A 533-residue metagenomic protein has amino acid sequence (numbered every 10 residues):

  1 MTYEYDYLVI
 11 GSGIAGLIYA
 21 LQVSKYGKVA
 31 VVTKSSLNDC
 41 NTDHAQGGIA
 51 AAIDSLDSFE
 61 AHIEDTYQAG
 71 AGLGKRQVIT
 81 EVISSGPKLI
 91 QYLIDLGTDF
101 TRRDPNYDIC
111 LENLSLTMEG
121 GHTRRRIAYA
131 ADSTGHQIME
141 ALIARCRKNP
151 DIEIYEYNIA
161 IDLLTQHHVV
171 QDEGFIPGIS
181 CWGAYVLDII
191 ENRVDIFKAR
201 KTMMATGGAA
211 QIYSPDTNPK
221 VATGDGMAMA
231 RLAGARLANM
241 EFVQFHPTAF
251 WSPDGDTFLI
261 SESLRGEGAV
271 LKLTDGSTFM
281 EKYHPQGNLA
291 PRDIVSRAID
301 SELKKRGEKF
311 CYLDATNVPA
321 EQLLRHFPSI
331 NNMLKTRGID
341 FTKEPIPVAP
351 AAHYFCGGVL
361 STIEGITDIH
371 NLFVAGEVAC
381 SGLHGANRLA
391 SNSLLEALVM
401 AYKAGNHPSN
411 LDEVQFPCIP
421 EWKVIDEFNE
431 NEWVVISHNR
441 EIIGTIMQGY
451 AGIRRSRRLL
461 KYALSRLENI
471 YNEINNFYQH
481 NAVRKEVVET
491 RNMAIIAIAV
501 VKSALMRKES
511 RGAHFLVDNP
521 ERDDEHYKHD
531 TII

Functional and structural regions predicted by a protein language model:
M1-Y5, Q22, L37, H44-A50 (+7 more regions): Glycine- and aromatic-enriched mobile tails/lids
T2-Y5, E191-K201, D368-I369: Core beta-strand elements of the Rossmann-like FAD/NAD(P) dinucleotide-binding domain in flavoenzyme oxidoreductases
Y7-V31: N-terminal Rossmann-like FAD-binding beta1-loop-alpha1 element of flavoenzymes
S35-Y67, A71, G255-F258: Conserved N-terminal glycine-rich FAD pyrophosphate-binding loop of Rossmann-like flavoproteins
G74-P87, R126-A144, Y155, D216-G224 (+3 more regions): Short beta-strand to alpha-helix junction loop
D95-R193, K198, A205, A249-S252 (+1 more regions): Conserved redox-cofactor binding core of oxidoreductases
K201-F258, S391-K403: Glycine-rich loop(s) and the adjacent beta-strand/alpha-helix scaffold that form part
M229, A235-D340, E344, H407-E413: An anion/pyrophosphate-binding glycine-rich loop and adjacent beta-alpha core in soluble alpha-beta enzymes
